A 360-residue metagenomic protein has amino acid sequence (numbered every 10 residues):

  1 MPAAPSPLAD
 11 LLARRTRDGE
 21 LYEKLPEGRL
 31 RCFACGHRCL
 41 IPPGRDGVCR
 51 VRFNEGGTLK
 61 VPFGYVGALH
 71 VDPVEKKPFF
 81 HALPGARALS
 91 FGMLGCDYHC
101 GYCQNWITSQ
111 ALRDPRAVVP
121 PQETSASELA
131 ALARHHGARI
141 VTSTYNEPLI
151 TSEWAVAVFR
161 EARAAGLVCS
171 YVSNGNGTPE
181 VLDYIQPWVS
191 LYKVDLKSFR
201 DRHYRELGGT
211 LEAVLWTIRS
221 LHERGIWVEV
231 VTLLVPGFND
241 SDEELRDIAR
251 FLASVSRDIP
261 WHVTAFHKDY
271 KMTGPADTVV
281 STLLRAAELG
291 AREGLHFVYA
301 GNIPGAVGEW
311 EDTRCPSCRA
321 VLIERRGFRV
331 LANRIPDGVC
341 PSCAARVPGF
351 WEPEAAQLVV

Functional and structural regions predicted by a protein language model:
M1-P43, D242-V360: Auxiliary Fe-S-binding modules of radical SAM enzymes
P5-R87: N-terminal juxtadomain amphipathic helix that follows a signal peptide/anchor or precedes a small N-terminal auxiliary
A34, V48-V51, G95-Y98, Y102 (+2 more regions): Short, cysteine/histidine-rich loop/knuckle motifs that typically chelate Zn2+
R38-P62, N105-P115, L322-F328, V347-E354: Iron-sulfur (Fe-S) cluster-binding segments and ferredoxin-like electron-carrier domains, especially [2Fe-2S]
I41, D97, S109, T178 (+3 more regions): Flexible, glycine-rich phosphate/dinucleotide-binding loops and adjacent beta-alpha linkers at cofactor/substrate
N54-L191, L358-V360: Conserved Radical SAM active-site core
R113, S143, V172, V230-V231 (+3 more regions): Residue-level detector of family-conserved "landmark" positions at structurally sensitive sites
E123-T282, A286-L289: Conserved AdoMet/S-adenosylmethionine-binding subsite of the radical SAM
